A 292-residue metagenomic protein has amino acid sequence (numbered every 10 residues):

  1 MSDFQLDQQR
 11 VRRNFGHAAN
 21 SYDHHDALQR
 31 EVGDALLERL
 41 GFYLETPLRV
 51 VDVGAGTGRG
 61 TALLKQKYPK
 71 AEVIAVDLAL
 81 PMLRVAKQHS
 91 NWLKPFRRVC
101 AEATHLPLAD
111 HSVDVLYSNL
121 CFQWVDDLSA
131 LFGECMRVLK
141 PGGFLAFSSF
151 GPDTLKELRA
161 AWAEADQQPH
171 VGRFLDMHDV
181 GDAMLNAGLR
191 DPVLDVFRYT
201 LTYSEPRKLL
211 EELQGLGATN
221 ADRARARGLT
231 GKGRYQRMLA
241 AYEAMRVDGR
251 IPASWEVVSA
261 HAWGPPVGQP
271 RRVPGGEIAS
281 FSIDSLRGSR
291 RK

Functional and structural regions predicted by a protein language model:
M1-N20: N-terminal, positively charged/glycine-rich alpha-helical extensions of SAM-dependent methyltransferases
A27-L48, L63: Conserved alpha-helix/loop element of class I SAM-dependent methyltransferases that forms part of the SAM/SAH-binding
R49-L106: Class I SAM-dependent methyltransferase SAM/SAH-binding core
T104-V115: A short acidic, Gly/Pro-enriched loop at the edge of an enzyme's catalytic core that lines a small-molecule cofactor
D114-D127: A short SAM/SAH-binding and catalytic strip from SAM-dependent methyltransferases
S129-P141: A short glycine-rich, Lys/Arg-flanked "PGG" loop and its adjoining helix->strand segment in the class I
F144-K208, E212-K232: Conserved catalytic/acceptor-binding region of the Class I
L213-K292: C-terminal lobe and adjacent flexible extensions of AdoMet/dcAdoMet transferase-like proteins
